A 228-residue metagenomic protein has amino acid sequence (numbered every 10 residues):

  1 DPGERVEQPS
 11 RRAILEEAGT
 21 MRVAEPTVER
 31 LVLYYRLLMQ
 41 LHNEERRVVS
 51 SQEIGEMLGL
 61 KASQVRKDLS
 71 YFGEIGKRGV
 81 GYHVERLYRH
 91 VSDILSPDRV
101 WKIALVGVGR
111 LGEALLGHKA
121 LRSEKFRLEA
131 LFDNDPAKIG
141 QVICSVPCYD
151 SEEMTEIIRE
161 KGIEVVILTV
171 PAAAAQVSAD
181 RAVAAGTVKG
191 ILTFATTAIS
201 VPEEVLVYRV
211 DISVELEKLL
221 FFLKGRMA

Functional and structural regions predicted by a protein language model:
D1-R47: Extreme N-terminal segment that seeds HTH/winged-HTH DNA-binding domains in transcriptional regulators
M39-H42, S145-A228: Phosphate-bearing ligand-interacting subdomains that bind or position ATP/ADP/UDP/GDP/NAD(P) or nucleotide-linked
V48, Q52, M57-V100: HTH-adjacent hinge/linker in prokaryotic transcriptional regulators
V48, Q64, A130, V165 (+1 more regions): Residues at the N-termini of beta-strands
V108: Glycine-rich Rossmann-fold phosphate-binding loop(s) that bind the pyrophosphate of adenine dinucleotide cofactors
L111: Hydrophobic/small residue at the entry helix of a nucleotide-binding pocket
R122-C144: NAD(P)-binding Rossmann-fold cofactor-contacting core
